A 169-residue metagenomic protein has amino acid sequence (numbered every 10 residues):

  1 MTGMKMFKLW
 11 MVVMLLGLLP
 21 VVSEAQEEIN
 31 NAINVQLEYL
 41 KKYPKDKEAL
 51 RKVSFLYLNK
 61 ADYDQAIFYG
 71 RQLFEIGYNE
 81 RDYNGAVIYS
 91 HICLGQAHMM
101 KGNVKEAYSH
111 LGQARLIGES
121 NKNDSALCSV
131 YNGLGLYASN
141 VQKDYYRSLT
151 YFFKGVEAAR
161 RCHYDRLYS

Functional and structural regions predicted by a protein language model:
M1-M11: Bacterial N-terminal signal peptides that target proteins for export
W10-L19: Bacterial N-terminal signal peptides
V21-A25: Sec/Tat signal peptide C-region and signal peptidase I cleavage site
Q26-S169: A "functional boundary" signal
